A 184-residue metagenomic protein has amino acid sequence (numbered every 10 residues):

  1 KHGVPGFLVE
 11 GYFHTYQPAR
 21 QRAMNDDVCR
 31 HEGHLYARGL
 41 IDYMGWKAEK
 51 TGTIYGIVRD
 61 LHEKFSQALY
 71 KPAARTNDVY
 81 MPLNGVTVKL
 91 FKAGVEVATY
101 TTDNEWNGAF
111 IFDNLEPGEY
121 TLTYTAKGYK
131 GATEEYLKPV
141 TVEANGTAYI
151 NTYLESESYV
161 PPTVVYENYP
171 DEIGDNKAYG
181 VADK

Functional and structural regions predicted by a protein language model:
K1-A48: Active-site-adjacent mobile loop/cap segments within catalytic or ligand-binding domains
T51-T53, L83-T87, E119-T121: Exposed beta-strand and adjacent loop surfaces of beta-rich binding modules that mediate intermolecular recognition
G52-L61, T152, P162-E167: A short, amphipathic beta-strand motif
L61-E96, V164-D183: Short, ordered, surface-exposed loop/turn motifs in non-cytosolic proteins
F91-A109: Short, acidic Ser/Thr/Gly-rich low-complexity loop/linker segments typical of extracellular and cell-surface proteins
G108, G118-G128: A short, solvent-exposed beta-strand micro-motif common in secreted/extracellular proteins
F112-E116: Short, flexible loop/turn segments at beta-strand junctions in immunoglobulin-like and fibronectin type III
K127-E157: Structured interaction patches on ligand/partner-binding surfaces of diverse proteins
